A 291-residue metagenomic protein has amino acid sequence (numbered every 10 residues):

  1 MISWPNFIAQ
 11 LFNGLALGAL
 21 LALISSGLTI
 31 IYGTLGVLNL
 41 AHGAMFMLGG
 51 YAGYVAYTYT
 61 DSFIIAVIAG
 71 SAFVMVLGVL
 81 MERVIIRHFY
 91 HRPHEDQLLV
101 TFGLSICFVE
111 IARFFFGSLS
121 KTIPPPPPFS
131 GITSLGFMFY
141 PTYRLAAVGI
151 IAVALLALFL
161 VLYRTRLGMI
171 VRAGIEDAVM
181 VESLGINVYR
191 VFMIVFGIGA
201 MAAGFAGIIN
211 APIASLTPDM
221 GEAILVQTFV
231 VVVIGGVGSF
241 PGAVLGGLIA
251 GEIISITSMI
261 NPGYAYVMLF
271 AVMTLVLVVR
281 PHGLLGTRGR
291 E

Functional and structural regions predicted by a protein language model:
M1-L23, A52, F63-A66, R92-L98 (+5 more regions): Membrane-interfacial amphipathic/re-entrant helices at transmembrane-helix boundaries
I2-L20, V161-R166, F192-I234, I254-Y264: Inter-helical junctions in multi-pass inner-membrane proteins, predominant in energy-converting antiporter-like
N6, I24, V84, F115 (+3 more regions): Cytosolic-side transmembrane-helix boundaries in multi-pass membrane proteins
F12, T34-L80, V84, F89 (+1 more regions): Membrane-embedded helix boundary and interhelical linker motif in transport proteins
L17-G18, M138-L216, F240-G246: Helix-loop-helix "hairpin" substructures at the membrane interface of multi-pass membrane proteins
A19, S26-G50, H91-Q97, L167-I170 (+6 more regions): Short, non-helical or kinked segments that cap or interrupt transmembrane helices
D61-S105, I111, L245-A250, R280-P281: Alpha-helical transmembrane segments within multi-pass membrane transporters and channels
H88-F89, P93-R164, V191, I256 (+3 more regions): Transmembrane helix-bundle core of multi-pass membrane transporters and related energy-transducing complexes
